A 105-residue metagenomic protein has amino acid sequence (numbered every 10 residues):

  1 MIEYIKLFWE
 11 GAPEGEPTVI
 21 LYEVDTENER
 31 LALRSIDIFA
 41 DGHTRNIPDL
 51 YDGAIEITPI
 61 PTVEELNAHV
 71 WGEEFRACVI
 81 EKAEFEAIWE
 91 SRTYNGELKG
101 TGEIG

Functional and structural regions predicted by a protein language model:
M1-V19: Short, extreme N-terminal segment that most often corresponds to the first beta-strand
L7-E10, E27, F85: Short amphipathic alpha-helical "recognition" segments used for binding
F8-E10, E23, E64-L66: Intrinsically disordered, low-complexity segments enriched in polar/charged residues with Gly/Pro, especially when
P17, L31, I80: Short, well-structured alpha-helical interface segments that form or flank functional binding sites
T18-E27, G105: Broad, structure-driven detector of short, well-ordered beta-strand segments within folded domains
T26-W71: Acidic, aromatic-enriched beta-alpha/helix-loop junctions
I60-G105: Short, compact, well-ordered microdomains
